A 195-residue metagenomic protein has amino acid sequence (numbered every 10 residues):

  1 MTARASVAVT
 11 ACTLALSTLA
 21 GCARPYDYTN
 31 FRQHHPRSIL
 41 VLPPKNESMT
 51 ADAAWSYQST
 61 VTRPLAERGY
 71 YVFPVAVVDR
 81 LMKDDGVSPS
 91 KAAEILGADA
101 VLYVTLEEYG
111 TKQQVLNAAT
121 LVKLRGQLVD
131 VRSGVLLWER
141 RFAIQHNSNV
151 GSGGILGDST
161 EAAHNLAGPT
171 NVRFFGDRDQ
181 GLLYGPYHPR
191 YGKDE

Functional and structural regions predicted by a protein language model:
M1-A20: Sec-dependent bacterial lipoprotein signal peptides
V7, C22-Y28, M82-D84: Generic detector of solvent-exposed, compositionally biased contiguous segments
L16, Q33, I95-A98: Alpha-helix termination/capping residues and helix-transition junctions
C22-R37, V131-E195: C-terminal/domain-edge helix-coil "capping" segments
P43-T105, V135, E139, L166: N-terminal segment of the mature soluble domain
S48, T111-Q113, P169: Short beta-strands and strand-coil junctions in structured, solvent-facing domains, enriched
D85-R140, Q145-G157, G192-E195: Surface-exposed short loop/turn segments
